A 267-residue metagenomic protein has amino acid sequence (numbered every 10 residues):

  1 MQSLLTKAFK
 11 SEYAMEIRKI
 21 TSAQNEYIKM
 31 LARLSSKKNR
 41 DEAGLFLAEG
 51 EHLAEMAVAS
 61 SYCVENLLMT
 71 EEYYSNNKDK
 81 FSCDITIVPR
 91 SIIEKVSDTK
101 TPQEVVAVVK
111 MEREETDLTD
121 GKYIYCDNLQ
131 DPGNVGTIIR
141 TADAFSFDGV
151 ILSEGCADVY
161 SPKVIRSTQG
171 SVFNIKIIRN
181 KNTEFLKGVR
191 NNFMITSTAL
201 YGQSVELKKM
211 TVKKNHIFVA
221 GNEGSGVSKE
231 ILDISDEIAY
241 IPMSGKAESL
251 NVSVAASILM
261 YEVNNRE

Functional and structural regions predicted by a protein language model:
M1-A14: N-terminal amphipathic/basic-hydrophobic helices that include classical n-h-c signal peptides and signal-anchor
A14-E72, C156-A157: Boundary-proximal intrinsically disordered activation/regulatory segments immediately upstream of a helical core
K19-S22, T86-P89, I175-F185: Short acidic-hydrophobic, aromatic-tinged amphipathic segments that line or gate anion-handling sites
G50, Q130-I138, L250-A255: Amphipathic alpha-helical repeat scaffolds
A59, R113-Q203: RNA substrate-binding interface of SAM-dependent RNA methyltransferases
I85-K110: Glycine/small-residue-rich loop that forms an oxyanion/phosphate-binding "nest" at active or ligand-binding sites
A144-F145, V164-V172, K229-E267: Structured adenosyl-cofactor binding patch, chiefly the S-adenosyl-L-methionine
T198-A247, N251: Active-site/ligand-binding-proximal alpha/beta "capping" segment
